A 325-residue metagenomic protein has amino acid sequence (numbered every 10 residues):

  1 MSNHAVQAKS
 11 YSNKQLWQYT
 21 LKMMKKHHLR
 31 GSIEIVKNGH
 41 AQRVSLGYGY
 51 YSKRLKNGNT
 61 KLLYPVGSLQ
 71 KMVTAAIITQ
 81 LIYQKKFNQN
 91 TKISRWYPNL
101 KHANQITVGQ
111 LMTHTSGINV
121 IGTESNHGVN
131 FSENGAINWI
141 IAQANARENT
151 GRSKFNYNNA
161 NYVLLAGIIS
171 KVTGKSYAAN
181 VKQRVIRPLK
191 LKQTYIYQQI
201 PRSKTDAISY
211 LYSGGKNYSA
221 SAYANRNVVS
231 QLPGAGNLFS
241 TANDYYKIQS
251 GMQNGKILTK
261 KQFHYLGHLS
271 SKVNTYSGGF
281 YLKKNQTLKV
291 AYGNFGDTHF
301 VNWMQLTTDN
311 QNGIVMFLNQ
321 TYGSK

Functional and structural regions predicted by a protein language model:
M1-A5: C-terminal segment of classical bacterial N-terminal signal peptides
V6-K9, K14, G255-K256, G296-K325: Structured C-terminal helix/loop/strand segments within mature extracytoplasmic catalytic/sensor domains
N13-L21: Short amphipathic alpha-helical segments
L21-K56, F280, Q305, I314-V315: A short, well-structured edge-of-sheet supersecondary motif
S32-I35, R43, P65-G67, Q110-M112 (+4 more regions): Structural recognition of the beta-strand scaffold that forms the well-ordered cores of secreted hydrolase catalytic
Y48-Y51, V229, T321-Y322: A short acidic/small-residue loop/turn micro-motif
K53-Q110, N149-Y157, P233-G236, V315: Short active-site loop at a secondary-structure junction that contains or immediately precedes the catalytic residue(s)
I106-G296: Short, surface-exposed loop or secondary-structure junction motifs that flank catalytic or metal-binding residues
